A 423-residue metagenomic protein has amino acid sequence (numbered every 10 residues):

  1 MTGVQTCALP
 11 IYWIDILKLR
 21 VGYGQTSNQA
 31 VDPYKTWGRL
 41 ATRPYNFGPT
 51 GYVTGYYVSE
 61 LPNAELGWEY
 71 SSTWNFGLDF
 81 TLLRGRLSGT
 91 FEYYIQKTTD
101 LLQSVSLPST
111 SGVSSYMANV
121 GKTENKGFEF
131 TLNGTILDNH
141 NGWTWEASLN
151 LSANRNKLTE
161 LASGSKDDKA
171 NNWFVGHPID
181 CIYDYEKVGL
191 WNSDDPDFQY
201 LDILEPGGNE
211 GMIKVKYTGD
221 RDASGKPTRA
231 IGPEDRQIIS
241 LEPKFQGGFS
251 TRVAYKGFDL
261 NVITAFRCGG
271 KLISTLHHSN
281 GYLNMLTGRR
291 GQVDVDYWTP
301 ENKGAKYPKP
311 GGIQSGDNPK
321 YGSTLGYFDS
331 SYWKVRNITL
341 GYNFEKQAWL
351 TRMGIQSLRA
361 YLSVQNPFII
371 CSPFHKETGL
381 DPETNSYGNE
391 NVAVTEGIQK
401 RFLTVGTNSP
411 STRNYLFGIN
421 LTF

Functional and structural regions predicted by a protein language model:
T2-L9: Short, small-residue-biased leader/transition segments that mark boundaries at the very start of proteins
P10-E69, S88-T123, A162, K166-D168 (+1 more regions): Solvent-exposed loop/turn elements at secondary-structure boundaries
D15-V21, F76, L87-G89, W145-A147 (+5 more regions): Transmembrane beta-strands of outer-membrane beta-barrel proteins
Y23-Q29, Y93-T99, G134-I136, L151-K157 (+6 more regions): Transmembrane beta-strands of outer-membrane beta-barrel pores
N46-S88, Y116-H140, G176-D184, S240-F245 (+1 more regions): Outer-membrane beta-barrel signature, preferentially recognizing the C-terminal barrel domain of Gram-negative
A118, E124, L137-L241, G281 (+2 more regions): Conserved small-residue
V120-G127, N171-P196, Y297-K303, K320 (+1 more regions): C-terminal beta-signal and terminal closure region of outer-membrane beta-barrel proteins
R267-R359, S363-Q365, S386: Extracytoplasmic gating/loop element in the C-terminal half of outer-membrane beta-barrel translocons and assembly
